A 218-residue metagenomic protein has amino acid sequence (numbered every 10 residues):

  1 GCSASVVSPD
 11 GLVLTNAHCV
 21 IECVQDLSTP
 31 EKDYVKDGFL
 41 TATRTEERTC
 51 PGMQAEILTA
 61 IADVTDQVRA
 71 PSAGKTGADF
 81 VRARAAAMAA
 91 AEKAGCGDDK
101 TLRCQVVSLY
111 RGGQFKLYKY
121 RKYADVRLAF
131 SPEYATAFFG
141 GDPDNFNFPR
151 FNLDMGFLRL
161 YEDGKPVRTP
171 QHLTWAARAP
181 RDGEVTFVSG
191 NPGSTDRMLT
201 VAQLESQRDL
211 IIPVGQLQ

Functional and structural regions predicted by a protein language model:
G1, V7-D10, L14-Q218: Serine endopeptidase catalytic core focused on the charge-relay Asp
